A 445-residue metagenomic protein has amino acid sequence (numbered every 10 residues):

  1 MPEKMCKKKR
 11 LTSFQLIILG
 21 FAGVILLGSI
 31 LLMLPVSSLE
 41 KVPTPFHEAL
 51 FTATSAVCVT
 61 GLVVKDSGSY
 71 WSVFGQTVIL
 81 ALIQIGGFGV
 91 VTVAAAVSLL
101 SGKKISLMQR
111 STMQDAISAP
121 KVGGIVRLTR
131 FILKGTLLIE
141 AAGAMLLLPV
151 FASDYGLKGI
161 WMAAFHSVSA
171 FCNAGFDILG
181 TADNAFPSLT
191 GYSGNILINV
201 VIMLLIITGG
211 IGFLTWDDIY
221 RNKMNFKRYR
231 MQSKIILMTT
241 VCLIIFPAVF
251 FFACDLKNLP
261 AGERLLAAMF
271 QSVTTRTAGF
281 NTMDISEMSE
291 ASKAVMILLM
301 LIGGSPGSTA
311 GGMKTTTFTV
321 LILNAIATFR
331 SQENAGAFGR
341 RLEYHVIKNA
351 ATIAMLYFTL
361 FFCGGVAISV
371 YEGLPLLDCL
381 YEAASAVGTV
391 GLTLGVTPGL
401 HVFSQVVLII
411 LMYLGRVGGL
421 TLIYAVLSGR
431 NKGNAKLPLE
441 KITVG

Functional and structural regions predicted by a protein language model:
M1-G445: Membrane-proximal intracellular helices of multi-pass ion channels
